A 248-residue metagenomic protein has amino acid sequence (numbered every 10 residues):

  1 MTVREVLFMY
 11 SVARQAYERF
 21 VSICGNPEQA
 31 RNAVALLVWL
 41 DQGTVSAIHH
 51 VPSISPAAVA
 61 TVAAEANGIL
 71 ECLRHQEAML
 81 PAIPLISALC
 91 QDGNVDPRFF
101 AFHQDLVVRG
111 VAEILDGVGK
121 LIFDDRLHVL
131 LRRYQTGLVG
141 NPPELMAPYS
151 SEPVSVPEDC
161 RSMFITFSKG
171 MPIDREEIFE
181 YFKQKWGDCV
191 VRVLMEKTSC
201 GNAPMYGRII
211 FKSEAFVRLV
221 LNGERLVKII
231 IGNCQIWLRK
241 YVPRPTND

Functional and structural regions predicted by a protein language model:
M1-P81: Ser/Pro/Thr-rich intrinsically disordered low-complexity regulatory tracts in nuclear proteins
V12, R19, A101-D105, D125 (+6 more regions): Intrinsically disordered, low-complexity regions enriched in small/polar residues
Q15, R19, N32, G68 (+6 more regions): Acidic, Ser/Thr-rich intrinsically disordered and amphipathic helical segments
L36, V111-I114, I236-K240: Generic preference for hydrophobic/aromatic residues in regular secondary structure cores
H49-M163: Eukaryotic nuclear low-complexity, Arg/Ser/Gly/Pro-rich intrinsically disordered regions
P148-D248: Canonical RRM/RBD RNA-binding surface and closely related RRM-like beta-sheet modules in eukaryotic RNA-binding proteins
